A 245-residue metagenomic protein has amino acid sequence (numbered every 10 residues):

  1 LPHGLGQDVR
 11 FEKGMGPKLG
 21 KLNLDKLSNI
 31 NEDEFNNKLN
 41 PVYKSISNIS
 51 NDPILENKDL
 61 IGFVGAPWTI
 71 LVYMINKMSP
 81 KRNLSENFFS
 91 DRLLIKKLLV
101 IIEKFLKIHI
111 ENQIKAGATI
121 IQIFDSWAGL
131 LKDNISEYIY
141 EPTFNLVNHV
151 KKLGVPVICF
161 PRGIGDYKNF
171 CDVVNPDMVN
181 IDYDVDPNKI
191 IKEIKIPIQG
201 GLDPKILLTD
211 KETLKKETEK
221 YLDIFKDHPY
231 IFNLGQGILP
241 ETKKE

Functional and structural regions predicted by a protein language model:
P2-G14: Glycine-rich loop at the start of a catalytic domain that most often binds anionic cofactors/ligands
G14-N51: A gly/proline- and charged-residue-enriched helix-loop-helix capping module
K38-E245: Active-site loop segments of alpha/beta catalytic cores
